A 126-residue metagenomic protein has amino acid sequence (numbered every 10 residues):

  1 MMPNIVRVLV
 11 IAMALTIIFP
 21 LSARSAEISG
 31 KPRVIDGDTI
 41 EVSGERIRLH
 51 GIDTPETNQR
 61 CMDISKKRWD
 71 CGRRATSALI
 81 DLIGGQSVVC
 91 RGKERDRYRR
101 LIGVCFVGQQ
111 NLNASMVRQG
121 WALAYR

Functional and structural regions predicted by a protein language model:
M2-R126: Small beta-barrel nucleic-acid-binding modules, primarily SNase/OB-fold domains and secondarily Tudor-like barrels
